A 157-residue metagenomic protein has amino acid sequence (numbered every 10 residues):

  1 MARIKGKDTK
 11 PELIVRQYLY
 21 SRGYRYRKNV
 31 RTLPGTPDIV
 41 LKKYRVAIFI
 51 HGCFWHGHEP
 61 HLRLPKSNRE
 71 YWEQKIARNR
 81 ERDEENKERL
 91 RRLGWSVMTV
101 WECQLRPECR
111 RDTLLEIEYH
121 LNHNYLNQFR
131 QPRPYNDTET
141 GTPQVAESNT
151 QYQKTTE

Functional and structural regions predicted by a protein language model:
M1-T99, C103-E157: Nucleic-acid endo/exonuclease domains
